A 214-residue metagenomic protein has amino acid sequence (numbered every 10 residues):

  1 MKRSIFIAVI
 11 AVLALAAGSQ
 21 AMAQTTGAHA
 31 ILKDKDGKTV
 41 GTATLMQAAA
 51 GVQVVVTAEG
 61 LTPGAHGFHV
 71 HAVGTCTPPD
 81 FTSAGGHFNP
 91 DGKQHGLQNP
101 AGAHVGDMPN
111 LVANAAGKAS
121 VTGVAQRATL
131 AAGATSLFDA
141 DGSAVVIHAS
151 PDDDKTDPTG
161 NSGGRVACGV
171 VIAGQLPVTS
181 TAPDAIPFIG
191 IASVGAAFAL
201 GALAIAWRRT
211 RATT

Functional and structural regions predicted by a protein language model:
M1-V9, R208-T213: Positively charged n-region of N-terminal signal peptides that target proteins for export
I5-I7, A185-A197: Short, hydrophobic alpha-helical membrane anchors of single-pass surface/secreted proteins
L13, A17, A21-A182, G195: N-terminal leader/targeting pre-sequences
S193-T214: C-terminal membrane-anchoring or membrane-association module
